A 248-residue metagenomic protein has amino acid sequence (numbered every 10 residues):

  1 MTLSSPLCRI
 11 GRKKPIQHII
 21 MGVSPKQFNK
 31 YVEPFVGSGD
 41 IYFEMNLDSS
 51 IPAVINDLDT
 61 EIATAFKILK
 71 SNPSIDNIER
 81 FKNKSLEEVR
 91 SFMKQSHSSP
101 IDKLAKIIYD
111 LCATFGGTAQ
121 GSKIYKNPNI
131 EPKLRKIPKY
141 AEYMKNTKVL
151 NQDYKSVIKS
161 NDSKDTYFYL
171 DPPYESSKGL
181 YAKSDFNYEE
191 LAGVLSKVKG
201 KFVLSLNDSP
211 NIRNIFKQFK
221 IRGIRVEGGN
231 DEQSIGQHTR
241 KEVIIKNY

Functional and structural regions predicted by a protein language model:
M1-Y248: Class I S-adenosyl-L-methionine-dependent methyltransferase catalytic core
